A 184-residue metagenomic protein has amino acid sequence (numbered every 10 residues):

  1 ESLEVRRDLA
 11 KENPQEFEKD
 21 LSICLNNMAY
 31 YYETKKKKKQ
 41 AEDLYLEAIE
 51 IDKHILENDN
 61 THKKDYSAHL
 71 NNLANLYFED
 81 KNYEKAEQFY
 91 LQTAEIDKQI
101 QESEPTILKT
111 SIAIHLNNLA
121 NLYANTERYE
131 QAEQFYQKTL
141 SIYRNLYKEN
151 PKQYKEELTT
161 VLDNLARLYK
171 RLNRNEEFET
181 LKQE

Functional and structural regions predicted by a protein language model:
E4, D8-K11, E50, E57 (+4 more regions): Conserved structural position within tetratricopeptide repeats
E12-K19, N60-K64, S103, I107-T110 (+1 more regions): Residue signature of alpha-solenoid helical repeat architecture, marking inter-repeat boundaries and helix-start
K19-T34, K64-E79, T110-N125, E156-K170: Conserved alpha-helical positions within TPR/SEL1-like repeat arrays
E176-E184: Alpha-helical repeat scaffolds
